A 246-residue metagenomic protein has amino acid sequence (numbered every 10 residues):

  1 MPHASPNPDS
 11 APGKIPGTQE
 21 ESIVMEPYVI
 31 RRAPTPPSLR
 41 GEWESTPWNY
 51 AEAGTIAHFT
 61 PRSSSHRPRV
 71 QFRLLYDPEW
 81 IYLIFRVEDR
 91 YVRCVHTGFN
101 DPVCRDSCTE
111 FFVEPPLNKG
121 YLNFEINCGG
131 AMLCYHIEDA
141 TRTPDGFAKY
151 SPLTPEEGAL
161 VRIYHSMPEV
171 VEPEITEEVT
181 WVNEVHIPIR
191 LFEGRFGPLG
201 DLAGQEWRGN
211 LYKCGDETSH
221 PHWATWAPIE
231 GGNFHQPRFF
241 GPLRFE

Functional and structural regions predicted by a protein language model:
P2, E20-E246: Structural preference for beta-rich elements and adjacent junctions enriched in aromatics
N7-D9: Intrinsic-disorder-associated, low-complexity terminal segments enriched in Asp/Asn/His/Tyr and depleted of Lys/Arg
